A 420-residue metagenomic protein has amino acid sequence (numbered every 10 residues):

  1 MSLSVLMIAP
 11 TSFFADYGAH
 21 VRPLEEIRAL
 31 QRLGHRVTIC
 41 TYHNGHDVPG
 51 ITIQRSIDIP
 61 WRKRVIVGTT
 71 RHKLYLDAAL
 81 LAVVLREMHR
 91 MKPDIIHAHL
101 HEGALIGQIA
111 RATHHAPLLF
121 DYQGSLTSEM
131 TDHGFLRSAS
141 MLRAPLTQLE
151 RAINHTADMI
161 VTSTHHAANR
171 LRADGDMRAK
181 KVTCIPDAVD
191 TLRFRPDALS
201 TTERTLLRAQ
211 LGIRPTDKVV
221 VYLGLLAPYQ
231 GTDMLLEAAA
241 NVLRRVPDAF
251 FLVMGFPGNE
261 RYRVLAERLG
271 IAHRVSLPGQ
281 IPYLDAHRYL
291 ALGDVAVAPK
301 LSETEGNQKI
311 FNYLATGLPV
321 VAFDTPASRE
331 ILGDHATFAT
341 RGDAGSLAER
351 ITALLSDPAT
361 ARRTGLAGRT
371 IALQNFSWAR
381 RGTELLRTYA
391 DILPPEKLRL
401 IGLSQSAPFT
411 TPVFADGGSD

Functional and structural regions predicted by a protein language model:
M1-D47, T164-H165, V242, T325 (+1 more regions): N-terminal subdomain of nucleotide-sugar transferases
E25, A82-R86, L105, I109-T113 (+2 more regions): Membrane-proximal helix-turn-helix segments that form the acceptor-binding/catalytic region of lipid-linked
G45, L223, F250-R263: Glycosyltransferase donor-sugar binding loop
D158, R274, R288-E305, L318: Acidic donor-binding loop of glycosyltransferase active sites
H166, A188: Carbohydrate-associated surface elements
R261-D285: Nucleotide-activated donor-binding/catalytic signature segment of Leloir-type glycosyltransferases, i.e., the conserved
A336-G345, A353-A359: Conserved acidic donor-binding segment of nucleotide-sugar-dependent glycosyltransferases
T360-N375, R387: A short, well-ordered alpha-helix in the C-terminal region of glycosyltransferases
